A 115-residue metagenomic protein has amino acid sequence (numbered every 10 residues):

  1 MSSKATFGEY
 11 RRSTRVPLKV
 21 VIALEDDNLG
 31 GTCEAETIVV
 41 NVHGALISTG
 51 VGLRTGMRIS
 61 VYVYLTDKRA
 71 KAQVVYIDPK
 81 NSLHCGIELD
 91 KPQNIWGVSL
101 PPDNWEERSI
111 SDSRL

Functional and structural regions predicted by a protein language model:
M1-L115: Structured alpha-helical
